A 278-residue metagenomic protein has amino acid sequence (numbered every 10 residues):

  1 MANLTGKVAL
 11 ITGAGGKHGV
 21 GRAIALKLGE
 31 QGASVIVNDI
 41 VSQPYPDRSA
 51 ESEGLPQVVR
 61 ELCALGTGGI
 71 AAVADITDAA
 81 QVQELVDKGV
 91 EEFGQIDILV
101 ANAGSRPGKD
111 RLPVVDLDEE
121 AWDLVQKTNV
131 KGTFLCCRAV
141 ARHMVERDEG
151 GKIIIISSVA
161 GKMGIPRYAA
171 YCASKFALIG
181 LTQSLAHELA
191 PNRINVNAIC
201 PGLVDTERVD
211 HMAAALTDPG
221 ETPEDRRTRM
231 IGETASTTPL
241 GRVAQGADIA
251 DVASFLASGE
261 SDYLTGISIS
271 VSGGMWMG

Functional and structural regions predicted by a protein language model:
A2-V37: Canonical Rossmann dinucleotide-binding motif of NAD(H)/NADP(H)-dependent dehydrogenases/reductases, specifically
S49-P56, Q83, S105-D123, E146 (+2 more regions): Conserved mid-core segment of classical short-chain dehydrogenase/reductases
S52, A72-L85, E119, G246-D248: The beta1-alpha1 cofactor-binding region of Rossmann-like NAD(H)/NADP(H)-dependent oxidoreductases
R111, M163, S236, L240-R242 (+3 more regions): Short C-terminal tail/terminal secondary-structure segment of NAD(P)H-dependent dehydrogenase/reductase domains
V115-F134, I154, L178: Catalytic Tyr-X3-Lys loop
C137, S174, T182: Active-site helix of classical SDR
R142, E146, H187-P191, D262: Alpha-helical segment proximal to the catalytic Tyr-Lys
S158: Residue(s) in the substrate-gating loop at a strand-loop-helix junction that position the organic substrate next
